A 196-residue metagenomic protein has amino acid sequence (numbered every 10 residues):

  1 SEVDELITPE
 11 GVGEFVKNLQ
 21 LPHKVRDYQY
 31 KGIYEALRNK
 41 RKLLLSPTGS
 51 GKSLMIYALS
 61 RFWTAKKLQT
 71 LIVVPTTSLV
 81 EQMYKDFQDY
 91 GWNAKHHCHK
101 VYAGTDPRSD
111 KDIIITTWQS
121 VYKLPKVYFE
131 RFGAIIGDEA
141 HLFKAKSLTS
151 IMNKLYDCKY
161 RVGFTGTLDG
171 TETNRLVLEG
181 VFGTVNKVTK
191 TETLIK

Functional and structural regions predicted by a protein language model:
S1-E2: Charged, low-complexity intrinsically disordered regions
I7-L45: Conserved pre-motif I regulatory segment
N39-W63: Walker A/P-loop
L44, I72, I114-T116, I135 (+1 more regions): Hydrophobic positions in the central parallel beta-sheet of the AAA+
L68-T76: Conserved RecA-like ASCE P-loop NTPase motor core of nucleic-acid helicases/translocases
T77-G104: Conserved helix-turn-beta segment of the N-terminal RecA-like "Helicase ATP-binding" lobe in SF1/SF2 helicases
A103-A134, A145-S150: Conserved helix/coil segment N-terminal to the catalytic DExD/H
G133-A134, H141-K196: Post-DEXD/H (motif II) to motif III coupling segment of the RecA-like Helicase ATP-binding lobe
